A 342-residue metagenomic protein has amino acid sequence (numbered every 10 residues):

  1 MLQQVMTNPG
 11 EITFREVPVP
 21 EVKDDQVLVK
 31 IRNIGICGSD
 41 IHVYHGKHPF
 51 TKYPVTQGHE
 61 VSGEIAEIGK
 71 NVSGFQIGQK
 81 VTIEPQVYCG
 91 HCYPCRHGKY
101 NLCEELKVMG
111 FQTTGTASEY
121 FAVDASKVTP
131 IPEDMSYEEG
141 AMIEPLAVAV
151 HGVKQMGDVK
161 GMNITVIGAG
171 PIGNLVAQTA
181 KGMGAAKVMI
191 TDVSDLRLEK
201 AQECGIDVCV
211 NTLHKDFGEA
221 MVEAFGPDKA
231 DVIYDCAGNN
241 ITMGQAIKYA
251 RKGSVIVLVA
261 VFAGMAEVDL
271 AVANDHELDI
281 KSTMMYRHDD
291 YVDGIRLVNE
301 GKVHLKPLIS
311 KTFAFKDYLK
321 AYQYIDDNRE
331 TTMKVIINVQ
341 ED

Functional and structural regions predicted by a protein language model:
Q3, G244-K248, H288-D342: C-terminal hydrophobic helical "lid"/dimerization subdomain of Rossmann-like NAD(P)H-dependent oxidoreductases
Q3-E21, G38-E67, T82-I83, Y100-T114: N-terminal glycine-rich cofactor-binding segment
P20-I34, K47-Y93, K127, P132-D134: Glycine-rich beta-strand-centered segment in the early N-terminal region that forms part of a ligand/cofactor-binding
A66, V188-M189, V257: Conserved beta-strand positions in the Rossmann-like core of class I SAM-dependent methyltransferases
C89-I167: NAD(P)H dinucleotide-binding glycine-rich loop of Rossmann-like/cofactor-binding domains, especially the beta1-alpha1
M135-H214: Mid-domain Rossmann-like dinucleotide-binding core that forms the NAD(H)/NADP(H) cofactor-binding site
M156-K160, E199-D279, L319: Glycine-rich cofactor phosphate-binding loops and adjacent beta1-alpha1 units of small-molecule cofactor enzyme domains
